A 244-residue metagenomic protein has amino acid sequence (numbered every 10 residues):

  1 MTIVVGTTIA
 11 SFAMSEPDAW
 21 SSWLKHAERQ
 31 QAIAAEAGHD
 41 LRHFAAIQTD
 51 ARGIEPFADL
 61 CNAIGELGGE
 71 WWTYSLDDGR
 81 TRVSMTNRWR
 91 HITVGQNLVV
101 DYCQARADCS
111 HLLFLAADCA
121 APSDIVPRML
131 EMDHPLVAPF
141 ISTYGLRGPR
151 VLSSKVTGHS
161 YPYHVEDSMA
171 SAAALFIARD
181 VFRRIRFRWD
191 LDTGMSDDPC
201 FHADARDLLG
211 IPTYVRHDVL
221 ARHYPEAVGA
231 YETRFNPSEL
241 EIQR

Functional and structural regions predicted by a protein language model:
T2-I9, A27, R42-I47: Hydrophobic targeting segments
A13-I33, G53-D59: Short, well-formed alpha-helical segments that are part of the catalytic scaffolds of diverse glycosyltransferases
H39-R52, T73-D77: Short beta-strand/loop segment that forms part of the nucleotide-sugar
G53-D108: Active-site-proximal specificity loops/subdomain of glycosyltransferases
D108-A120: Short beta-strand-to-loop acidic/aromatic patch adjacent to the donor-nucleotide binding site
D108-C109, H134, G210-I211: Short, high-confidence coil segments that cap the C-terminus of an alpha-helix and link into the following beta-strand
C119-D190: Conserved catalytic core of nucleotide-sugar-dependent glycosyltransferases
A170-S171, R179-R244: C-terminal catalytic/acceptor-binding lobe
